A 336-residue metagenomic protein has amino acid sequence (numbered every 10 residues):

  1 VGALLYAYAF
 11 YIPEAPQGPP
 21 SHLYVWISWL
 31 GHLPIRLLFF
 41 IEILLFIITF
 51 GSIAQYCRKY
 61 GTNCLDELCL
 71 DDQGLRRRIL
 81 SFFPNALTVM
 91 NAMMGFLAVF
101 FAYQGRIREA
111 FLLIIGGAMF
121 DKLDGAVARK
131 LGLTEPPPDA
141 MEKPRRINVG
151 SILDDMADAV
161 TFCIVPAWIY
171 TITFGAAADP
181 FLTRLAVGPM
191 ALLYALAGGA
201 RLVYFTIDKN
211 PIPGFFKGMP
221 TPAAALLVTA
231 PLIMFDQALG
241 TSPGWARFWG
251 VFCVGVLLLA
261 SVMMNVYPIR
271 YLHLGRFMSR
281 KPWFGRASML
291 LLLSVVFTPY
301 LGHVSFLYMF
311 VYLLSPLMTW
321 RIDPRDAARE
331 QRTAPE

Functional and structural regions predicted by a protein language model:
V1, D72-R77, I212-P220, W249-V254 (+1 more regions): Membrane-helix boundary/juxtamembrane motif in polytopic membrane proteins
V1-L4, A92-M93, C163, F216-L232 (+1 more regions): Small-residue-rich segments of transmembrane alpha-helices in multi-pass membrane proteins, especially helix faces
V1-L5, P84-T88, I115, K130-A200: Multi-pass membrane catalytic core of lipid/isoprenoid biosynthesis enzymes
G2-A126, K130-T134, G285, F297-Y308 (+1 more regions): Topogenic membrane-insertion module of multi-pass membrane proteins
L5, R201, M234-A238, A260-G275: Alpha-helical transmembrane segments in multipass membrane proteins, preferentially the mid-helix core
A54-C57, G199-P213, G218, V266-L274 (+1 more regions): C-terminal ends of transmembrane helices
A128-P138, N210-P213, A238-T241, L272-M278 (+1 more regions): A cytosolic-side transmembrane-helix exit/cap motif
A223-W249: Membrane-helix boundary elements
